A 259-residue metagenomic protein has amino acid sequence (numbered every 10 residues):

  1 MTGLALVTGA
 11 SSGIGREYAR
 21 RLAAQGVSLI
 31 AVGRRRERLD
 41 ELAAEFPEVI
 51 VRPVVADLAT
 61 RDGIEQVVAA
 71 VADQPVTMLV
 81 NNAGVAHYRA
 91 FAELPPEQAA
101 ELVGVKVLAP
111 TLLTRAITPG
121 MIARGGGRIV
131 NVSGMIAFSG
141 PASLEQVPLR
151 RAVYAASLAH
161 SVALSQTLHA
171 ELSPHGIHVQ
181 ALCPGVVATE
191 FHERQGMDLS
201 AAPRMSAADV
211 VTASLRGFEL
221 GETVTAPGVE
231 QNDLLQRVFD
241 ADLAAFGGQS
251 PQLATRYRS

Functional and structural regions predicted by a protein language model:
S11-S12: Conserved glycine-rich cofactor-binding loop
Q25-E41: Conserved glycine-rich Rossmann-like NAD(P)H-binding loop of the short-chain dehydrogenase/reductase
N82-Y88: Conserved NAD(P)H cofactor-binding loop of Rossmann-fold oxidoreductase domains
A90-A92, Q98-E101: Substrate-binding pocket helix/loop in short-chain dehydrogenase/reductase
T114-R115, Q166: A short, exposed helix-loop element centered on a Lys and neighboring polar residues
V130-H160, Q166, A170-S173: Catalytic loop of short-chain dehydrogenase/reductase
A181, M197-R237: C-terminal helical subdomain
